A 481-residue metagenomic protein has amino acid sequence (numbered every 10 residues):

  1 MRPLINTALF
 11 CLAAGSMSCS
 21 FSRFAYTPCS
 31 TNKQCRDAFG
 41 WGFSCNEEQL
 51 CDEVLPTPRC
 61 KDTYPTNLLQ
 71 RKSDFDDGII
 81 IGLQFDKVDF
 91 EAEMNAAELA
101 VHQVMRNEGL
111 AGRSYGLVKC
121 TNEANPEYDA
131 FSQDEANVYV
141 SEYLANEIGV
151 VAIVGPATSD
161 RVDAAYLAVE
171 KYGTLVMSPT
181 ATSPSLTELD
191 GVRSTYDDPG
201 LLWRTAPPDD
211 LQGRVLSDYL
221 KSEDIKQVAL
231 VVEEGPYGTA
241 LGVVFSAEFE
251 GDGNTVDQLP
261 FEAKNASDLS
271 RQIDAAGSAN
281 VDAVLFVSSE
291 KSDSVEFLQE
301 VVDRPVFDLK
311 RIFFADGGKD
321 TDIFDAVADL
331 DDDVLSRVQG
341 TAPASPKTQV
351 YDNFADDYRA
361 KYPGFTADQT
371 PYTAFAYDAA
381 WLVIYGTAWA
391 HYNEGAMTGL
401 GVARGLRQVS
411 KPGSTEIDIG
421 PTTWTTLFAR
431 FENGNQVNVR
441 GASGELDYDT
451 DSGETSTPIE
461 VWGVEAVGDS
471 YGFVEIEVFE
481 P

Functional and structural regions predicted by a protein language model:
P3, A8-L9, C19-P481: Extracytosolic ligand-binding ectodomains
